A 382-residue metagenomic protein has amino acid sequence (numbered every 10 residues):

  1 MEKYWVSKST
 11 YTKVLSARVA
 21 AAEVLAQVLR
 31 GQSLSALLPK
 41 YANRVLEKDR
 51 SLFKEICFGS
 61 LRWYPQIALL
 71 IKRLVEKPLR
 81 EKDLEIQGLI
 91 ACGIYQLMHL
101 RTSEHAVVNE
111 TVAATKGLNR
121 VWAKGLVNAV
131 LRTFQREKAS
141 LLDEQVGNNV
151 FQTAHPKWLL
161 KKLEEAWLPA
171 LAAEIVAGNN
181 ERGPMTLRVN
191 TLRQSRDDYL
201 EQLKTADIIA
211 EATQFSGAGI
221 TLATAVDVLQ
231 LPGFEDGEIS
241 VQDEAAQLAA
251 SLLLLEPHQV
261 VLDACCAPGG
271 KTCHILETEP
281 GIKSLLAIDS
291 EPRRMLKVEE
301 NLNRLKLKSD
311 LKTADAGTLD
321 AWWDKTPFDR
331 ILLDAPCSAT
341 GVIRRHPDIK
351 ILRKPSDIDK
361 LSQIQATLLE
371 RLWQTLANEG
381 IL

Functional and structural regions predicted by a protein language model:
M1-L382: S-adenosylmethionine
